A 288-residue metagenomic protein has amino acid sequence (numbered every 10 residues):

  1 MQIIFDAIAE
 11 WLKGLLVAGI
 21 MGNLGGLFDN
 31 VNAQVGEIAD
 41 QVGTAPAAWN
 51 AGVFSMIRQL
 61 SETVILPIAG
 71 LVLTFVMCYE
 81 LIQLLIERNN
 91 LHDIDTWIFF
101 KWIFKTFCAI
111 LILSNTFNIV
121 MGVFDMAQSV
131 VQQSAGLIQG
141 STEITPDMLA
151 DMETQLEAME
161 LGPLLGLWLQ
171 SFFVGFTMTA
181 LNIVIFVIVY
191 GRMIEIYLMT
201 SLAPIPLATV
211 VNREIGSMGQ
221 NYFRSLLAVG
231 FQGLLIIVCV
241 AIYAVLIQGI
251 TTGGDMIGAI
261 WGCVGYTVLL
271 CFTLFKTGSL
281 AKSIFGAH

Functional and structural regions predicted by a protein language model:
M1-V72, R88-W97, F107-T177, G216 (+3 more regions): Gly/Ser-rich, low-complexity
P67-Y79, I196: Hydrophobic alpha-helical transmembrane segments
T74-C78, T179, T200, T273: Hydrophobic alpha-helical transmembrane segments of multipass integral membrane proteins
F75, V120-A127, V184-V187, G191 (+2 more regions): Membrane-embedded alpha-helices of multi-pass transport/permease systems
L81-I94, T179-F186, R213-I215: Membrane-water interface regions at transmembrane-helix termini and the short interhelical loops of multi-pass membrane
W102-K105: Elongated alpha-helical scaffolds
V174, M178-V210, R224-L246: Alpha-helical transmembrane segments of helical membrane proteins, especially in multi-pass transport, channel
